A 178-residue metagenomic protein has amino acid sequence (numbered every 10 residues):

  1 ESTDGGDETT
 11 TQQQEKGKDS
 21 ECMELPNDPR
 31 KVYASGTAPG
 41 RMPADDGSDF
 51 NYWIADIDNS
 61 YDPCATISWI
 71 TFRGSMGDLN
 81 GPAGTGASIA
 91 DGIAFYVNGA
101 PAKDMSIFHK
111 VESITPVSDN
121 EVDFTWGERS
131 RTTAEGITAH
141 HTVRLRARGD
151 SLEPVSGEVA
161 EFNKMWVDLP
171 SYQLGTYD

Functional and structural regions predicted by a protein language model:
E1-Y33, W166-D178: N-terminal low-complexity, Pro/Thr-rich disordered segments that flank secretion/membrane-targeting signals
V32-G47, I89-I107, L145-G157: Surface-exposed loop/turn elements that mediate protein-protein interactions on large endomembrane-trafficking
I54-P63, I114-V117: Structural signature of eukaryotic scaffold interfaces centered on beta-propeller domains
A65-G81, N120-A134: Short beta-strand elements that form the blades of beta-propeller/WD-repeat-like and other beta-sheet-rich scaffold
N80-G81, S88-D91, G136-T142: Short, surface-exposed coil-to-beta transition loops
F108-S113: Alpha-helical scaffolding within the catalytic cores of extracellular/periplasmic polymer-degrading hydrolases
I114-D178: Extracellularly exposed regions in secreted/surface proteins, prominently low-complexity, repeat-rich
